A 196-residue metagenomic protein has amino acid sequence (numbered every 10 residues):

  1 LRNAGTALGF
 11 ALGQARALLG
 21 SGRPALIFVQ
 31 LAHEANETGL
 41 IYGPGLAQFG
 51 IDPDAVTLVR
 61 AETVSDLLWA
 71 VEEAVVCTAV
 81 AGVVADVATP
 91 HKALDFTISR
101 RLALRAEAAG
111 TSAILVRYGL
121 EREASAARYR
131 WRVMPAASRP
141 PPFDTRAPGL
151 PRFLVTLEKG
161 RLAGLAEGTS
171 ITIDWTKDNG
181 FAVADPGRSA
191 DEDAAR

Functional and structural regions predicted by a protein language model:
L1-R196: N-terminal regions of ATP-driven nucleic-acid and macromolecular assemblies, encompassing P-loop NTP-binding domains
